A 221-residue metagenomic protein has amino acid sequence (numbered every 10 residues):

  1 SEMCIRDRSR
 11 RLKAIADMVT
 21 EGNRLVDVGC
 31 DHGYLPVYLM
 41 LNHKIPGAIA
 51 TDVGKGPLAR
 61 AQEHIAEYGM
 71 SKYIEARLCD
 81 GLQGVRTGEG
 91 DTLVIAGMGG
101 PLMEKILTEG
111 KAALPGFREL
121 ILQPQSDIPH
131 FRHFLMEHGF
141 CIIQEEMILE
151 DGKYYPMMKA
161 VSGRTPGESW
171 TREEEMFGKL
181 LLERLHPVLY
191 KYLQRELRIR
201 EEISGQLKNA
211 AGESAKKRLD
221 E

Functional and structural regions predicted by a protein language model:
S1-I5: Short, small-residue-biased leader/transition segments that mark boundaries at the very start of proteins
G22-D31: Conserved class I S-adenosyl-L-methionine
G33, V37: Glycine-rich SAM-binding Motif I of class I
G47-D52: Conserved SAM-binding motif I beta-strand of class I
G54-G56: Conserved SAM/SAH-binding beta-strand->alpha-helix loop
A59-G88: S-adenosyl-L-methionine
E109-K159: C-terminal substrate-binding/active-site "lid" region of AdoMet-derived donor-dependent transferases
R172-E221: An accessory alpha-helical subdomain
